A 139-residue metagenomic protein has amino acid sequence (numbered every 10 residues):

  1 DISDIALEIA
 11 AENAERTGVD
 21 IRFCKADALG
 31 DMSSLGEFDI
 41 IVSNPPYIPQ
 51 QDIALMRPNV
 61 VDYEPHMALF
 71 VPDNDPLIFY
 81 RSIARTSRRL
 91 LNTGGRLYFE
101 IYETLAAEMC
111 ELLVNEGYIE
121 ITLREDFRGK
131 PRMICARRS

Functional and structural regions predicted by a protein language model:
D1-A54: Conserved SAM/SAH cofactor-binding pocket of Class I
E12-N13, G30-D31, P58-N59, S87 (+1 more regions): Short, flexible, glycine/charge-rich loop motifs used to bind or transfer phosphoryl groups or to couple energy/partner
R22-C24, M67, T122: Structural signal for short hydrophobic segments within the conserved structured cores of catalytic domains across
N44, Y63, E100: Alpha/beta-hydrolase-fold catalytic nucleophile elbow
Y47, R137-S139: C-terminal beta-strand of the catalytic ATP-binding
Y47-I78: Mobile active-site "lid"/loop adjacent to the S-adenosyl-L-methionine
D73-R137: Conserved Class I SAM-dependent methyltransferase catalytic core
